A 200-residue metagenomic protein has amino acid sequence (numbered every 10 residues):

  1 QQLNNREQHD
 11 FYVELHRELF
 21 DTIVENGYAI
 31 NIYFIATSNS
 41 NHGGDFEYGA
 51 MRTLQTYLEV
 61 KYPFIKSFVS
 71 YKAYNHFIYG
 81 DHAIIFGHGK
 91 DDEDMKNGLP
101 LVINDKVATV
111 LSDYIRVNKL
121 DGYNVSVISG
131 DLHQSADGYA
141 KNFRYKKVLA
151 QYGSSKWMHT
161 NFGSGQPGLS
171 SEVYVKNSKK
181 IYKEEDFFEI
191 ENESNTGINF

Functional and structural regions predicted by a protein language model:
Q1-G49, V60: Core catalytic region of metal-dependent phosphoesterases/phosphodiesterases, especially metallo-beta-lactamase-like
D10-E14, D21-E25, A73-F77, V173 (+2 more regions): Catalytic phosphate/metal-binding cores of nucleic-acid and nucleotide-processing enzymes, i.e., regions that mediate
E18, R52-T56, V60, T109 (+2 more regions): Charged/polar, solvent-exposed surface patches and flexible loops
V24, D45-S70, F77: Short, low-complexity, polybasic intrinsically disordered segments
G27, P63, N118-K119: Short, flexible coil/linker elements and helix-boundary hinge sites characteristic of intrinsically disordered
A29-N31, F64, N124, N142: A generic structural signal for alpha->beta connector loops
H42-R52, A83-H88: Short, charged low-complexity intrinsically disordered segments located at boundaries of structured domains
S70-Y71, G80-E189: Conserved beta-sheet core of the metallophosphoesterase superfamily
